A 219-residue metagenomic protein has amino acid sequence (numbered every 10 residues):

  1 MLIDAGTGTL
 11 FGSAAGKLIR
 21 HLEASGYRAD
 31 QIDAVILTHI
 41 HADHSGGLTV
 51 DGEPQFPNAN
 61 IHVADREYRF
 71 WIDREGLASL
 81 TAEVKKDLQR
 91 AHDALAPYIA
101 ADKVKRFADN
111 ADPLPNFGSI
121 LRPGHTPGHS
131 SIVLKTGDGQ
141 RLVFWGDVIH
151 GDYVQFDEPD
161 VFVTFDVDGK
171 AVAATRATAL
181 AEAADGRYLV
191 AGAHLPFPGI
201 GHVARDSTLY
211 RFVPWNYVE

Functional and structural regions predicted by a protein language model:
M1, R106-G137: Core dinuclear metal-dependent hydrolase active-site scaffold
M1-A24, S131-I149: Conserved beta-strand hairpin/beta-sheet module of binuclear metal-dependent hydrolase folds, prominently
A5-G8, I40, R66-E67, H125-T126 (+2 more regions): Active-site metal-binding loops of divalent metal-dependent hydrolases
F11-G12, F70-D73, D152-F156: Short acidic/His/Gly/Ser-rich catalytic and metal-binding motifs that mark active-site loops of diverse hydrolases
G16, H21-Y27, Q31, N58 (+3 more regions): Metallo-beta-lactamase
I32-D43: Metallo-beta-lactamase
G52-N58: Short, conserved loop/helix-junction motifs that constitute active-site signature segments in enzyme catalytic cores
V133-E219: Cap/insert and terminal regions of metallo-dependent hydrolase folds
